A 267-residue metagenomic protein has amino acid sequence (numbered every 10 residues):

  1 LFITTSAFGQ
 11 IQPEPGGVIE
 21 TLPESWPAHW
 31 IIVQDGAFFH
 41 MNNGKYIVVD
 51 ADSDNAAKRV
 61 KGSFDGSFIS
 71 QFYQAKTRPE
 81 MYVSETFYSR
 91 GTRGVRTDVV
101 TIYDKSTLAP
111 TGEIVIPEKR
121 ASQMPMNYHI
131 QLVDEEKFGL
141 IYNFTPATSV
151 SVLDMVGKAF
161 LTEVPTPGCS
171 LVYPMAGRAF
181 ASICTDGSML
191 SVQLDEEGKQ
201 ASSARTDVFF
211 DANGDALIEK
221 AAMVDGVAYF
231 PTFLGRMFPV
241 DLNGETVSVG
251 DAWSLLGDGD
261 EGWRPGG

Functional and structural regions predicted by a protein language model:
I11-A51, N55-P79: Beta-strand-rich domains and repeat architectures in extracellular enzymes and scaffolds, especially beta-propellers
P13-P23, D65-T77, R120-Q131, T166-R178 (+2 more regions): Repeated scaffold domains used in trafficking and secretory/extracellular systems, primarily beta-propellers
P27-W30, T77-E80, E135-K137, G177-A179 (+1 more regions): Short coil/turn segments that connect the beta-strands within blades of beta-propeller domains
G36-M41, F87-T92, P146-A147, D186-M189 (+1 more regions): Short glycine/acidic-enriched loop and turn motifs that connect beta-strands
A51-D54, K105-T107, D154-K158, L194-E197 (+1 more regions): Short loop/turn segments that connect beta-strands within beta-propeller blades
A57-D65, P110-P117, L161-P165, Q200-F209 (+1 more regions): Beta-propeller fold detector
A57-Y128: Blade-loop segments of beta-propeller domains
K105-V150, M155-Y173: Asp-box/WD-like beta-propeller blade repeats and closely related beta-sheet repeat scaffolds
